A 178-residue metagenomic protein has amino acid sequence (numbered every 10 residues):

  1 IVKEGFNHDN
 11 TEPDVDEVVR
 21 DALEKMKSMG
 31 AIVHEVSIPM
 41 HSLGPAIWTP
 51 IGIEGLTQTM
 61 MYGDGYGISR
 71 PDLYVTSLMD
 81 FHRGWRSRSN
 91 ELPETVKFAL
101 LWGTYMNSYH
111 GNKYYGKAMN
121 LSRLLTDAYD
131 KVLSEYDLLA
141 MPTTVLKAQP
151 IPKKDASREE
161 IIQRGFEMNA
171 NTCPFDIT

Functional and structural regions predicted by a protein language model:
I1-C173, I177-T178: Amidase signature
